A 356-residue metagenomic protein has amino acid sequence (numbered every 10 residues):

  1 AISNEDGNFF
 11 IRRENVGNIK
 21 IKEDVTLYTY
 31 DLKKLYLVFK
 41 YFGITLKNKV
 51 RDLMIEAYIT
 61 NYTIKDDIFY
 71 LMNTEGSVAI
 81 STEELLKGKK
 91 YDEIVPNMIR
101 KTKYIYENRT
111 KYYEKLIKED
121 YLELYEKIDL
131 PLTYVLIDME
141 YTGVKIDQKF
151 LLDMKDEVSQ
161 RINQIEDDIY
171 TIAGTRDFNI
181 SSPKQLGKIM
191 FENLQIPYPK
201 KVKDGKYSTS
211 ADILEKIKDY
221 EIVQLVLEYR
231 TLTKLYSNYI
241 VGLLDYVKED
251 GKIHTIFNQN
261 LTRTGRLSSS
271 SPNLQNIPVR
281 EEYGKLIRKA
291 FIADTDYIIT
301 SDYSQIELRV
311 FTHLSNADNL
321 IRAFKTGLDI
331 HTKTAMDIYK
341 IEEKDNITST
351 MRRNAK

Functional and structural regions predicted by a protein language model:
A1-E14, T26-L27, T74-E75, K89-I94 (+6 more regions): Conserved "right-hand" nucleotidyltransferase catalytic core of DNA-directed polymerases
A1-T74, T312: Conserved RNase H-like, two-metal-ion catalytic cores of nucleic-acid enzymes
L37-Y41, Y58, E107, I189 (+4 more regions): Residue-level signal for well-ordered alpha-helical scaffold segments within enzymatic catalytic domains
N48-K49, R280, A290-A293, H313-N316 (+1 more regions): Short, surface-exposed loop/turn microsegments at beta-strand edges and helix-strand junctions
V50, A57-E107, H331-D337: Metal-dependent DNA phosphodiester-chemistry modules and their immediately adjacent helices/loops in DNA-processing
Y62, I180, S301, A323-K325: Conserved, non-catalytic sequence blocks in retroelement Pol enzymes and Pol-derived host proteins
Q305-K344: Basic, low-complexity segments
